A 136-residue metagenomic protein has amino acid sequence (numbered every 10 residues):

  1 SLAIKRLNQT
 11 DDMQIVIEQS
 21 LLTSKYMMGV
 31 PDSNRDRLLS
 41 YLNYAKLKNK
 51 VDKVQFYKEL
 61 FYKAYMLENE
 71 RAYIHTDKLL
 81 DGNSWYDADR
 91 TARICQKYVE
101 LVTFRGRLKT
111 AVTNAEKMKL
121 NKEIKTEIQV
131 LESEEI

Functional and structural regions predicted by a protein language model:
S1-K78: Selected N-terminal structured segments and early membrane-anchoring regions
N69, D77, D81-G82, A88-I136: Alpha-helical oligomerization segments
